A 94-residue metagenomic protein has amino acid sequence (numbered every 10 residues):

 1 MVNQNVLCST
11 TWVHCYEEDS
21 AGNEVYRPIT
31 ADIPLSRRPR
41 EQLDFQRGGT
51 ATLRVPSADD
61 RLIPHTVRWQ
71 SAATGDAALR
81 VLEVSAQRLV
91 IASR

Functional and structural regions predicted by a protein language model:
M1-R94: Lipid interaction determinants
